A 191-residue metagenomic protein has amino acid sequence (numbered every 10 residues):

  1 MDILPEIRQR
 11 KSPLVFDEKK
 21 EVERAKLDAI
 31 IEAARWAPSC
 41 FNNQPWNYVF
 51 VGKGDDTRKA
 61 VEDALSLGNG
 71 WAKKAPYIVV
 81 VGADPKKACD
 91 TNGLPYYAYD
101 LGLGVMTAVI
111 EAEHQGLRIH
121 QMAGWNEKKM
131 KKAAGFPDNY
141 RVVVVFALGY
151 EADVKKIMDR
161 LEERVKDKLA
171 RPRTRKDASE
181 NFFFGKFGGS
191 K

Functional and structural regions predicted by a protein language model:
M1-K191: Acidic, surface-exposed loops and disordered segments
